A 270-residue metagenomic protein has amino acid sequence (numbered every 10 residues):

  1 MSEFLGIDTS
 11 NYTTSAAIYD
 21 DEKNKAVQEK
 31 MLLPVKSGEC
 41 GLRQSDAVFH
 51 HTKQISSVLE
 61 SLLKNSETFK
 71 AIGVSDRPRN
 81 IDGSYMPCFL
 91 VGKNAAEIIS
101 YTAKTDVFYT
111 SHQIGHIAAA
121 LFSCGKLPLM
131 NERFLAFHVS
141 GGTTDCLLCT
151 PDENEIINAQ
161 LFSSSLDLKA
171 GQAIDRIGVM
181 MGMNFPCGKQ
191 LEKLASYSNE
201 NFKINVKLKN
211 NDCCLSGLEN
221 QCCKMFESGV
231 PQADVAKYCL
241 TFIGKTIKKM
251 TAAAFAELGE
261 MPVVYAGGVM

Functional and structural regions predicted by a protein language model:
M1-A26, R133-T150: Gly/Thr-rich phosphate-binding beta-strand-loop-beta motif of the actin/hexokinase/Hsp70
M1-S2, T105-F134: Conserved phosphate-binding catalytic cores of ATP/NTP-utilizing and phosphoryl-transfer enzymes
S10-F49, E155-L161: Short glycine-rich, Thr/Ser-proximal phosphate-binding strand/loop in the N-terminal lobe of ATP-dependent enzymes
M31, H50-N65, T246-T251: Short, well-ordered amphipathic alpha-helical segments that serve as non-catalytic structural scaffolds within diverse
E60-E97, Y101: Short beta-strand-loop/turn "lid" adjacent to the catalytic site in phosphate-handling enzymes
V74-R77, S140, V263-M270: Glycine-rich beta-strand-to-loop/alpha-helix junction loops that act as flexible
S111-I114, T150-N199, N220, K224-G229: Glycine-rich phosphate-binding loop plus the immediately following alpha-helix
K193-V263, V269-M270: A contiguous, well-structured pocket-lining segment that forms one wall/lid of small-molecule binding clefts in soluble
